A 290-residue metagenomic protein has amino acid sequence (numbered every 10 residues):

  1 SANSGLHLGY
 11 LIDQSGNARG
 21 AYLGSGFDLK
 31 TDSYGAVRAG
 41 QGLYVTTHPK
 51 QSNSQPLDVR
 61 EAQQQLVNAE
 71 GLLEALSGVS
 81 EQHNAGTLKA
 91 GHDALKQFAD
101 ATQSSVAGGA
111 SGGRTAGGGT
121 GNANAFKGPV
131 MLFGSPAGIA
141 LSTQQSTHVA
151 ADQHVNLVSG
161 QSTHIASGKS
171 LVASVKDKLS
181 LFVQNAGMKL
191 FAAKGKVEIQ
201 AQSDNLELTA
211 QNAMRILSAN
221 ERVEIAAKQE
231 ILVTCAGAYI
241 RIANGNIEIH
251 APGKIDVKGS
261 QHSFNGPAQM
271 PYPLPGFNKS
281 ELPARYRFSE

Functional and structural regions predicted by a protein language model:
S1-A226, E230-T234, R241: Structural signature for extended repeat/solenoid scaffolds and their inter-repeat hinge/linker regions, spanning
A69, S203, N212, N220-E224 (+1 more regions): Long terminal segments
